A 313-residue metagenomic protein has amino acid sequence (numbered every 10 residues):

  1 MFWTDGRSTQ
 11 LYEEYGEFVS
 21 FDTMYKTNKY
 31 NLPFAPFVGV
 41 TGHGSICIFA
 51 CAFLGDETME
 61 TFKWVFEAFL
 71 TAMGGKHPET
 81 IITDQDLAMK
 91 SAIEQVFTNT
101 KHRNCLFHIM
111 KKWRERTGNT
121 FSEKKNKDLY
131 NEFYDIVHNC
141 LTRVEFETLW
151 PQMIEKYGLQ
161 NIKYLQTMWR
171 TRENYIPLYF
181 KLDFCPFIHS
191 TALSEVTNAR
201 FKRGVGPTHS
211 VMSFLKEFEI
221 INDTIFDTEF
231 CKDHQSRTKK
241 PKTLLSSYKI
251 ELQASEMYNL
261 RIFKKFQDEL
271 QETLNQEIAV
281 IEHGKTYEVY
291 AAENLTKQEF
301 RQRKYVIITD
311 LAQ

Functional and structural regions predicted by a protein language model:
M1-P36, V40-T41, Q166-W169, I188 (+1 more regions): Structured nucleic-acid-interacting core domains from mobile-element enzymes and related host factors, especially RNase
M1-T9, E79, E94-R103, K111 (+1 more regions): Hydrophobic, aromatic-enriched, well-ordered structural segments
T23, V40, C51, D56 (+3 more regions): Residues immediately flanking
N28-Y30, C51-M73: Active-site beta-loop-alpha junctions of metal-dependent nucleic acid enzymes, especially the RNase H-like/DDE
F62, A88-S91: Short, well-ordered alpha-helical microsegments
P78-A88: Acidic/histidine-rich, metal-coordinating catalytic segments
